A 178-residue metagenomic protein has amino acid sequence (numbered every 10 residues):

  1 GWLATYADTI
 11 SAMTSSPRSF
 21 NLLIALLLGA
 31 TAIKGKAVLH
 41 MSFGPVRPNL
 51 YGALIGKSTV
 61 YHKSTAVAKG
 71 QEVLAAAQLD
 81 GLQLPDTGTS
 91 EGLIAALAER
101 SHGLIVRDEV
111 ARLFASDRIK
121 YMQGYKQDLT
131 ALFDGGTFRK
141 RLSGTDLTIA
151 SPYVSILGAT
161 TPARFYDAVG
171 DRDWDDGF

Functional and structural regions predicted by a protein language model:
G1-F178: Phosphate-handling catalytic cores of nucleic-acid transaction enzymes
